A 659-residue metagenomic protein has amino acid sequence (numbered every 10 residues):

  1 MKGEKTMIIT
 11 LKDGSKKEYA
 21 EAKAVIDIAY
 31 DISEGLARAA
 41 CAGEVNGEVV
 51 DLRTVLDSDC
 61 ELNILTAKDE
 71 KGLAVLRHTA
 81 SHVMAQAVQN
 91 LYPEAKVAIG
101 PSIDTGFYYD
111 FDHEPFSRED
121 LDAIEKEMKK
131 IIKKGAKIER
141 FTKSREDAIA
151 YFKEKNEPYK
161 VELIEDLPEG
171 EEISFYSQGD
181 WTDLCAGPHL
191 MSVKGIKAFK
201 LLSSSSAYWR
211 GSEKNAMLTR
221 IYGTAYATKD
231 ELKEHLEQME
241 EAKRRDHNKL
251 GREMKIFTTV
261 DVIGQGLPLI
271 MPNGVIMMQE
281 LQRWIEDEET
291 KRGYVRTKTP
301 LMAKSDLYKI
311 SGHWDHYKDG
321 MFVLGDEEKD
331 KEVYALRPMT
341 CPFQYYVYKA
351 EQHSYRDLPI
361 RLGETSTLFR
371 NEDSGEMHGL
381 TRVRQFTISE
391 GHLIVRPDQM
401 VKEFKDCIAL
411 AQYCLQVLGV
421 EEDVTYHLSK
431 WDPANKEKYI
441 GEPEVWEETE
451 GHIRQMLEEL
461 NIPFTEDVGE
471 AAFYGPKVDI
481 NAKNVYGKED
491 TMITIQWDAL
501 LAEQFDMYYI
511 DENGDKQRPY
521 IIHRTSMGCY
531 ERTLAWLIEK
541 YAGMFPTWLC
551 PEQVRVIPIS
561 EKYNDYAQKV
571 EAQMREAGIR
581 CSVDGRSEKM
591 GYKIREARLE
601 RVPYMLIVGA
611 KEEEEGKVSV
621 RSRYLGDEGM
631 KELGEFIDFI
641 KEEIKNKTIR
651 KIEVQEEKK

Functional and structural regions predicted by a protein language model:
K2-K96, I103-K659: NTP/phosphate- and nucleic-acid-binding module
